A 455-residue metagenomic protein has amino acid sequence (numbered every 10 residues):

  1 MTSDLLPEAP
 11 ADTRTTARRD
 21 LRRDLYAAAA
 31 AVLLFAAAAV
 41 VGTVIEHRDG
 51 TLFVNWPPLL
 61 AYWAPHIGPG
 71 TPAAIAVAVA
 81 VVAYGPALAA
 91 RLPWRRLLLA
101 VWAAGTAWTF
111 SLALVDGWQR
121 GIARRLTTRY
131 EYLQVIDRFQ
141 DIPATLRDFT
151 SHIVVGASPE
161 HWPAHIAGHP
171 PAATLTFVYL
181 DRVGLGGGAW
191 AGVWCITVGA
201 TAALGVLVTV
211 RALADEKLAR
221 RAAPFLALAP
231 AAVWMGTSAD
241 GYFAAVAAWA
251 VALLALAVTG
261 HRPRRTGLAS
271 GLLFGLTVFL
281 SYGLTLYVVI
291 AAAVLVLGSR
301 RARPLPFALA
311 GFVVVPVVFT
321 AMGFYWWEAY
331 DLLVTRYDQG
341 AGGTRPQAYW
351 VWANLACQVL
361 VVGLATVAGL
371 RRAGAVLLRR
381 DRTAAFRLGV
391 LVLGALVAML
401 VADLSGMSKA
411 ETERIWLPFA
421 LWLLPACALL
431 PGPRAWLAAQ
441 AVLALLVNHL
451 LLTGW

Functional and structural regions predicted by a protein language model:
T2-F35, V54, P58-Y130, F307: Start-transfer (signal-anchor) and selected internal transmembrane alpha helices of multi-pass inner/ER membrane
S3, V251-G260, R264-L268, T285-G311 (+1 more regions): Perimembrane helix-loop-helix junctions
A37-G50, F279, A293, L297-G374: Membrane-lumen/periplasm interface segments of specific transmembrane helices in polyprenyl phosphate-linked
V79-A87, W190-L213: Transmembrane-helix motifs of polytopic, lipid-linked glycan transferases
A80-P86, V359-A385, A398-D403, P425-A426: Hydrophobic, aromatic-rich transmembrane alpha-helices and their immediate juxtamembrane boundary segments
G205, F243-H261, L423-A426: Specific aromatic-rich, kink-prone transmembrane helix
A227-W234, R265-A293, G311-P316: Membrane-interface alpha helices of multi-pass inner-membrane proteins
R301-P306, R371-G394, P433: Membrane-interface helix-loop-helix junctions at transmembrane boundaries of multi-pass membrane enzymes, predominantly
